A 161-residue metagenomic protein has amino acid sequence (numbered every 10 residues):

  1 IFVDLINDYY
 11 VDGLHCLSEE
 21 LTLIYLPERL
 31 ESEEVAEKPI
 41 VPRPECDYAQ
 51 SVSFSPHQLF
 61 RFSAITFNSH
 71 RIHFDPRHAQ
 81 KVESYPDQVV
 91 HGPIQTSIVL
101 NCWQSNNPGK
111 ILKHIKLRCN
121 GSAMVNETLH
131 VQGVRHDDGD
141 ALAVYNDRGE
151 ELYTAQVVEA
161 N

Functional and structural regions predicted by a protein language model:
I1, Y85, Q95-R135, G139: Hydrophobic beta-strand-centered segment that forms part of the acyl-chain substrate-binding groove
I1-F54, N120-N126, H130-N161: HotDog/MaoC-like acyl-thioester-processing domains
Y9, C16, H57-S63, F67 (+5 more regions): Aromatic-residue detector
L23-V90, Q104: Catalytic strand-loop segment that frames the active site of acyl-thioester-processing enzymes
E28, N68, D75-R77, Q88 (+6 more regions): Surface-exposed loop/turn and secondary-structure junction residues enriched for glycine/proline
